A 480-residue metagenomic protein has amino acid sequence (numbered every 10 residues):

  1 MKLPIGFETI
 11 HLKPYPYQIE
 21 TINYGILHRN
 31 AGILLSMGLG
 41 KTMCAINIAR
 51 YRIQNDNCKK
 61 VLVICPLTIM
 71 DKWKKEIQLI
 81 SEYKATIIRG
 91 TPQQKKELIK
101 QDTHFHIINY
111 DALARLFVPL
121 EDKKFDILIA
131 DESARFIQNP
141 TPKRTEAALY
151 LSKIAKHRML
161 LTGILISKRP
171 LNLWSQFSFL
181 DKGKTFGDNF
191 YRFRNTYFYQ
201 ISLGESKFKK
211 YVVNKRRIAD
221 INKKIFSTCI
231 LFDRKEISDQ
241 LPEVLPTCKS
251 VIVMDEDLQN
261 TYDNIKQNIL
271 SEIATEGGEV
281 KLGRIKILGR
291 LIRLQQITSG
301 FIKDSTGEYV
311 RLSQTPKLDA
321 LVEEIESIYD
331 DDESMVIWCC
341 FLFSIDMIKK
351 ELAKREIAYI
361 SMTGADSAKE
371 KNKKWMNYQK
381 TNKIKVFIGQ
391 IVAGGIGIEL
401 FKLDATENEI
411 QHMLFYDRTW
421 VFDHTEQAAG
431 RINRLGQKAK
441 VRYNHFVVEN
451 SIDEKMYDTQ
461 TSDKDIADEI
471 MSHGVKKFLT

Functional and structural regions predicted by a protein language model:
M1, L27, L39-G40, C44-L62 (+3 more regions): Conserved Helicase C-terminal RecA-like lobe
M1-L34: Conserved pre-motif I regulatory segment
M37-G38, A155-P170, S178: Conserved helicase ATPase motor motifs in RecA-like P-loop NTPase domains
C44, N57-L79, S167-N172, C340-L342: Conserved Walker A/P-loop ATP-binding site and its immediately adjacent core in helicase/helicase-like ATPase domains
I69-P92, G183: Conserved helix-turn-beta segment of the N-terminal RecA-like "Helicase ATP-binding" lobe in SF1/SF2 helicases
I107-A112, V118-D122, K143-K156, L160-L161 (+5 more regions): Inter-lobe coupling linker of SF2 helicases/translocases
N109, A358-K455, D463: Conserved RecA-like P-loop NTPase helicase motor core
D131-E132: Walker B catalytic acidic pair
